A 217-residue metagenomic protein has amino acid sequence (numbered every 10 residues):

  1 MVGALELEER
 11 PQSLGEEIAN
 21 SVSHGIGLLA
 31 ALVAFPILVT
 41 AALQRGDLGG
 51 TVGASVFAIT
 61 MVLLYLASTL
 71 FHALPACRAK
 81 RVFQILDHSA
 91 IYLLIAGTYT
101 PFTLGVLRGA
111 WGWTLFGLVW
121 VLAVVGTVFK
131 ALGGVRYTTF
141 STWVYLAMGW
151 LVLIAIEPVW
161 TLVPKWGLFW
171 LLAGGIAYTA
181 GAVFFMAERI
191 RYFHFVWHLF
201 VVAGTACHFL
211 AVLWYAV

Functional and structural regions predicted by a protein language model:
M1-V217: Multi-pass alpha-helical transmembrane bundles in non-GPCR membrane proteins that perform intramembrane catalysis
